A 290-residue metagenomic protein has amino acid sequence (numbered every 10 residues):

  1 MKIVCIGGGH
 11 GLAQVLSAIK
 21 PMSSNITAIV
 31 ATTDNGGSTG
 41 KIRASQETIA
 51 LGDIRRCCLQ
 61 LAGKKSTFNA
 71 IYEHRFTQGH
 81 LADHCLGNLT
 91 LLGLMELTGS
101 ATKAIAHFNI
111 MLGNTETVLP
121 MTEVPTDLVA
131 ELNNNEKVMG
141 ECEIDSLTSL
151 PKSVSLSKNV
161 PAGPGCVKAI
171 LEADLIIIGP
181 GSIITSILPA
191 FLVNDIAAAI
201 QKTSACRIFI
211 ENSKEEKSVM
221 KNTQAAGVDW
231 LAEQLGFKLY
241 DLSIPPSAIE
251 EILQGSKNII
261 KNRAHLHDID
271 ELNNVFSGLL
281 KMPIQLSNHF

Functional and structural regions predicted by a protein language model:
M1-I3: Extreme N-terminal starter segment of soluble prokaryotic enzymes
G7-H10, G179-S182: Glycine-rich beta-strand-to-loop/alpha-helix junction loops that act as flexible
A18-M22, V30-E47, G163, A169-L171 (+2 more regions): Conserved phosphate- and dinucleotide-binding cores of soluble alpha/beta proteins, encompassing both enzyme active
S23, T115, P151, A173-D174 (+2 more regions): Short, well-ordered alpha-helix to beta-strand connector turns
A31-L147, R263-F290: Electropositive, gly/pro-rich neighborhoods at or near active sites that engage anionic ligands
V124-P180: Active-site gating loop/helix substructures
N135, M139-L150, V154, A190-S213 (+1 more regions): P-loop/Walker A phosphate-binding loop and immediately adjacent motor/lid segment at beta-alpha junctions
K221-F290: C-terminal functional extensions of proteins
